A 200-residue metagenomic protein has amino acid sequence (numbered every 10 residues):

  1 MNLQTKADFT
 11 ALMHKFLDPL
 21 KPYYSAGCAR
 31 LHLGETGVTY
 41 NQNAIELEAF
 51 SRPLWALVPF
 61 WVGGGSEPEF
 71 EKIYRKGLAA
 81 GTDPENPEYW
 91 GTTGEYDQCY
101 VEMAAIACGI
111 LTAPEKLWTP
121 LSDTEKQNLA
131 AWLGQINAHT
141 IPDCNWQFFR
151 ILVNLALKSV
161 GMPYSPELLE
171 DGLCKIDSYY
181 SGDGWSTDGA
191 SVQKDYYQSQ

Functional and structural regions predicted by a protein language model:
M1-E48, K72-G77: Low-complexity, Ser/Thr/Pro/Gly-enriched N-terminal "stalk/linker" regions
L17, K21-Y24, C28, L54 (+3 more regions): A conserved position within tetratricopeptide repeats
N41, S51, W55-V62, E69-K72: Beta-sandwich/jelly-roll carbohydrate-recognition scaffolds of carbohydrate-active enzymes
E46-L47, L57-V58, E67, Y74-Q200: Aromatic-lined, polymer-binding surfaces characteristic of secreted/periplasmic polysaccharide-degrading enzymes
